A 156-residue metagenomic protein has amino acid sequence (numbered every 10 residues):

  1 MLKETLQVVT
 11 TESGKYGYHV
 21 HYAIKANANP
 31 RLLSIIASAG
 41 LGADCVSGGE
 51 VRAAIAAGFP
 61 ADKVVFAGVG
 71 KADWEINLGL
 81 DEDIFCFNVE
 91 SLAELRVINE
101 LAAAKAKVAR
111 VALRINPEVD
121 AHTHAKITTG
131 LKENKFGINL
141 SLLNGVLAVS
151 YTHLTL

Functional and structural regions predicted by a protein language model:
M1-R110: A charged N-terminal "starter" segment
E94-S150: Conserved anion-binding
T152-L156: Conserved small/polar residues in nucleotide/adenosyl-binding loops
